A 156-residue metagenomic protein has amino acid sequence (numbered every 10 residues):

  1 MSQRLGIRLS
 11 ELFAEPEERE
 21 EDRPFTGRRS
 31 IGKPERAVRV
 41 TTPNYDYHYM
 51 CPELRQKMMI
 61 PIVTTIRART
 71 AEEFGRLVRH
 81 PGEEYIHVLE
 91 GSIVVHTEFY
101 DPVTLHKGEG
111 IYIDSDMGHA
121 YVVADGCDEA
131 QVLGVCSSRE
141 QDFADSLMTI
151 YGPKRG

Functional and structural regions predicted by a protein language model:
Q3, I7-I60: A short, N-terminal "cap"/entry segment at the start of jelly-roll beta-barrel domains of the cupin/DSBH fold
Y47-Y49, P61-T65, Y85, G110-Y112: Conserved hydrophobic/aromatic beta-strand scaffold that supports enzyme active sites
M50, F99-S115: Short acidic-glycine-tyrosine-enriched beta hairpin
Q56-M59, A71-Y85: A short beta-loop-beta micro-motif enriched in histidine and acidic residues
E73-H80, T97, V103, V122-A124: Short histidine-centered beta-strand/loop micro-motifs that create catalytic or ligand/metal-coordination sites
R79-E98: Glycine- and acidic-residue-biased ligand/ion/polar-headgroup-sensing regions
H106-K107, S115-D142, S146: Ligand-binding loop in jelly-roll beta-barrel domains
A144-G156: Glycine- and charge-enriched low-complexity intrinsically disordered segments
